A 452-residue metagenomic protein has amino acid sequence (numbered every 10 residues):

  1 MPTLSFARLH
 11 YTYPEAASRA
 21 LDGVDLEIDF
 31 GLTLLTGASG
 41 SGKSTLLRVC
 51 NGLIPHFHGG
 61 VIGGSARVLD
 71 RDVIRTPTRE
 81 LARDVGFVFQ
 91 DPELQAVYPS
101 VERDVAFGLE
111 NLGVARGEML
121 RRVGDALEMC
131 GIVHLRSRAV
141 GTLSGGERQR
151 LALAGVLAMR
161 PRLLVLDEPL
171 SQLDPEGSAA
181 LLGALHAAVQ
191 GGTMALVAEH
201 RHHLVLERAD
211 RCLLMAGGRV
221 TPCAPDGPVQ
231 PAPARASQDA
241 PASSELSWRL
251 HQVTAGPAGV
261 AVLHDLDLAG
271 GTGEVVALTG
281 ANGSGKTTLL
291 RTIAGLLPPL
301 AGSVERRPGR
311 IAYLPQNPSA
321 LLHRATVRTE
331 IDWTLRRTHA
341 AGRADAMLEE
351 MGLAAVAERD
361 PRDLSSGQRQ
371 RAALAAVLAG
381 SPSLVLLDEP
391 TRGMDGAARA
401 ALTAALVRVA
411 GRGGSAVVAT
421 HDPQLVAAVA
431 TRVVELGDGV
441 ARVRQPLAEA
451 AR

Functional and structural regions predicted by a protein language model:
S65-E80, G295-P318: ABC ATPase NBD Q-loop/coupling interface
G117-L135, A341-V356: Conserved ABC ATPase "signature" region
A139-L143, E147, D360-L364, Q368: Conserved ABC ATPase signature
L153, L374: Hydrophobic anchor residue at the start of the ABC signature
L164-E168, V385-D388: Catalytic Walker B motif of ABC-type/P-loop ATPase nucleotide-binding domains
D174, D395: ABC-family nucleotide-binding domains
A198-H200, T420-H421: H-loop/switch region of ABC-family ATPase nucleotide-binding domains
